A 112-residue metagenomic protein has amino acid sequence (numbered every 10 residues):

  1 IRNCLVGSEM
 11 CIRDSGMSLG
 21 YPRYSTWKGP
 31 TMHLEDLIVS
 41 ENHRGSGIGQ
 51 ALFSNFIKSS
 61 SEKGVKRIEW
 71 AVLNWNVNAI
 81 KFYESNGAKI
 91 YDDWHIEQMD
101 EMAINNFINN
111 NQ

Functional and structural regions predicted by a protein language model:
I1-I12: Single conserved hydrophobic/aromatic residue that forms the stacking wall/gate of nucleotide- or nucleobase-binding
R13-Y21, I38: Conserved beta-strand in the GNAT
R23-L34, R44, K63, Y91-D92: A conserved beta-turn-beta hairpin within the catalytic core of GNAT-like acetyltransferases that forms part
L37-V39, V72: Hydrophobic adenine-recognition pocket in adenosine-nucleotide-binding enzymes
V39, G45-K58, K81-S85: Conserved acetyl-CoA-binding loop-helix of GNAT-fold acetyltransferases
I57, V65, E84-D93: Conserved acetyl-CoA-binding loop of GNAT-fold acetyltransferases
S60-A71: Conserved GNAT acetyl-CoA-binding A-motif
W70-A79, Q98-M102: Conserved beta-strand-loop-alpha-helix junction that forms the acyl-donor binding cleft
